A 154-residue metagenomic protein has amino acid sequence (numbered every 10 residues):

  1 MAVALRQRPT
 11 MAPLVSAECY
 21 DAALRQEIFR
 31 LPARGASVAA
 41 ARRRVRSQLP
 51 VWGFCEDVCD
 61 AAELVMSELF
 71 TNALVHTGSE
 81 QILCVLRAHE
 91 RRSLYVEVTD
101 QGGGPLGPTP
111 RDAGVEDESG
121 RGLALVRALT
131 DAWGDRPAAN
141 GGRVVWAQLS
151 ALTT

Functional and structural regions predicted by a protein language model:
M1-I28, L74-T154: Conserved beta-strand-loop-beta-strand hairpin that lines the nucleotide-binding pocket of ATP/GTP-utilizing enzymes
I28-A40: STAS-typified acidic loop motif
G35-V38, C55, C59, L123: Short, structured helix-loop boundary elements
R42-V45, D100-G102: Short, small-residue-rich loop/turn micro-motifs
R43-S67: Conserved short strand/loop->alpha-helix "switch" segment adjacent to the catalytic nucleotide/phosphoryl-transfer site
A61-S79: Histidine-centered phosphotransfer motif of kinases
